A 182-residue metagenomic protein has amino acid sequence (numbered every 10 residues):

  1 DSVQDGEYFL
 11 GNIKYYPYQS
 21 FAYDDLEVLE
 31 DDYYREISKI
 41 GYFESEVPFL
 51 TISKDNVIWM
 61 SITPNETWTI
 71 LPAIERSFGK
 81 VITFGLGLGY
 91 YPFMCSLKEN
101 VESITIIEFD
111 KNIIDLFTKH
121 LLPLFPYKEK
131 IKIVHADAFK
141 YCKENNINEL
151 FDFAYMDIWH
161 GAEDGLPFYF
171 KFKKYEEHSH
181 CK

Functional and structural regions predicted by a protein language model:
D1-I13, N65-R76, K80-K182: The AdoMet/dcAdoMet-binding core of the Class I SAM-like
D1-K80: Class I S-adenosylmethionine
